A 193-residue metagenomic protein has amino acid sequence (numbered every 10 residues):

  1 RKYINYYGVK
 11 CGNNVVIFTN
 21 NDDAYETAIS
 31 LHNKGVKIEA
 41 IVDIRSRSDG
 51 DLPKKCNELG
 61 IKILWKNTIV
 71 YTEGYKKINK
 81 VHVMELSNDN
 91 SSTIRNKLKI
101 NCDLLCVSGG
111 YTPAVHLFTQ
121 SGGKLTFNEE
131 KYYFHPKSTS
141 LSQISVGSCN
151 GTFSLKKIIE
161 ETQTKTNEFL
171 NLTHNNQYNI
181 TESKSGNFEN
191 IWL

Functional and structural regions predicted by a protein language model:
R1-L193: Residues forming the flavin
